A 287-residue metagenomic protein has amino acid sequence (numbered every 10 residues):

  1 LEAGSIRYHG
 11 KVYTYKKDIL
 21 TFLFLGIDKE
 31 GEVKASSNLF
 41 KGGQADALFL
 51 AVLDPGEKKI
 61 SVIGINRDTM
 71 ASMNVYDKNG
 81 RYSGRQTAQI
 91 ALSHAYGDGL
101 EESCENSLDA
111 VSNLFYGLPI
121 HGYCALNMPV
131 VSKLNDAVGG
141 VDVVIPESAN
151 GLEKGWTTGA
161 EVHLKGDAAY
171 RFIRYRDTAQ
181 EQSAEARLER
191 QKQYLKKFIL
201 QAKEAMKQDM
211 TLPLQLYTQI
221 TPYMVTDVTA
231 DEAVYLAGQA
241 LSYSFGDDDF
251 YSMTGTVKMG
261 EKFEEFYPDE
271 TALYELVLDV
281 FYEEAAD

Functional and structural regions predicted by a protein language model:
L1-D287: Non-catalytic, solvent-exposed segments at the cell envelope interface
